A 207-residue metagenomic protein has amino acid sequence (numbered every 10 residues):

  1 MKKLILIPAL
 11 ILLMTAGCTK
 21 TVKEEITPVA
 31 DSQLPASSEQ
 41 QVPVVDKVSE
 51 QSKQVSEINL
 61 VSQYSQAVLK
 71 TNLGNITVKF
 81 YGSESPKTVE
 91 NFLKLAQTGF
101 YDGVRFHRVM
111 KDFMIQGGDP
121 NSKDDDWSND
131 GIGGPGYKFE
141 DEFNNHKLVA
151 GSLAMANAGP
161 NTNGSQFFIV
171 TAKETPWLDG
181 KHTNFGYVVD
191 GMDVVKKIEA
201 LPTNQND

Functional and structural regions predicted by a protein language model:
M1-L4: Positively charged n-region of N-terminal signal peptides that target proteins for export
I7-P8, G17-D207: Cyclophilin-like peptidyl-prolyl cis-trans isomerases
I11-L12: Repetitive helical segments and hydrophobic/amphipathic motifs
